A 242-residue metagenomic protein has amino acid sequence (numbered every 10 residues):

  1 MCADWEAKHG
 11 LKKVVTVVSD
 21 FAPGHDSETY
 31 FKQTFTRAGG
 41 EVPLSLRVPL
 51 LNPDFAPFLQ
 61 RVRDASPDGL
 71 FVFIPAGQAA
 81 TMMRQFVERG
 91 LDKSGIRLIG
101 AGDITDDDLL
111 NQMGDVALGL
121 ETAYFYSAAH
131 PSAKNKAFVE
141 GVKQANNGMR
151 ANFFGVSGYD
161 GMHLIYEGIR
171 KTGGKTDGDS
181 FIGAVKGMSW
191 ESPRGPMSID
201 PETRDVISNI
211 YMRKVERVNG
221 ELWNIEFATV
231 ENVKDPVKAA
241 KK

Functional and structural regions predicted by a protein language model:
M1-K242: Extracytosolic ligand-binding ectodomains
